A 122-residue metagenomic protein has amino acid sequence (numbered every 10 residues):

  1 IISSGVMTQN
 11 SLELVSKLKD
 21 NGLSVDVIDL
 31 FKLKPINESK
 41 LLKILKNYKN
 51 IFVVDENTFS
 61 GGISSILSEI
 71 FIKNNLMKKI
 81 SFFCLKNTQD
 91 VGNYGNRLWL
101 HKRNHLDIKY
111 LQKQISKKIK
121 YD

Functional and structural regions predicted by a protein language model:
I2-D122: Thiamine diphosphate
